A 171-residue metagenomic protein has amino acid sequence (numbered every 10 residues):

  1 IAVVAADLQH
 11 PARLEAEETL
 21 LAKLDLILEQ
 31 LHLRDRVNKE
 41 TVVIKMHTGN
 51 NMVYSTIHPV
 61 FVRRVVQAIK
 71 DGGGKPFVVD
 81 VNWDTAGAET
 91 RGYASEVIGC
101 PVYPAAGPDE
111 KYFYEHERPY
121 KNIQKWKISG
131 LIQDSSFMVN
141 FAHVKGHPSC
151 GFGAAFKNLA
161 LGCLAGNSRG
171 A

Functional and structural regions predicted by a protein language model:
I1-A171: N-terminal and secondary-structure boundary signal
